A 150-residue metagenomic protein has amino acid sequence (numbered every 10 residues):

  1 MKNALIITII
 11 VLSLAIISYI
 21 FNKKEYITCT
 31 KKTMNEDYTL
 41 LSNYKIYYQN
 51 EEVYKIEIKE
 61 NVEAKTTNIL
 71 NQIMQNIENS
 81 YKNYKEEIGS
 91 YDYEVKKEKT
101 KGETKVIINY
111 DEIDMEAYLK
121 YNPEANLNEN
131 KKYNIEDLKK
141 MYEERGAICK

Functional and structural regions predicted by a protein language model:
K2-N3, I135: Short amphipathic alpha-helical segments that mediate assembly, nucleic-acid/protein binding, or membrane association
N3-N22: Sec-dependent N-terminal signal peptides of Gram-positive bacterial secreted proteins and lipoproteins
K23-K150: Subset-of-secretome marker
